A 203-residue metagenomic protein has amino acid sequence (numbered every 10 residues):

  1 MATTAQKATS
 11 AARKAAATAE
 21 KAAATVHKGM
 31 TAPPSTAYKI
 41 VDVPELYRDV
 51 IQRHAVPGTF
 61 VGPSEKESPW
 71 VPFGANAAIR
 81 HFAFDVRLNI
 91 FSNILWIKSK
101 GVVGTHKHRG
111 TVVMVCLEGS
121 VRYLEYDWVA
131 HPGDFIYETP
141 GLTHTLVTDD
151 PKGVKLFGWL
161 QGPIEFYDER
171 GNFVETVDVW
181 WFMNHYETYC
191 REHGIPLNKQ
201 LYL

Functional and structural regions predicted by a protein language model:
A2-A8, A12-A15, A19-N89, V179 (+1 more regions): A short, N-terminal "cap"/entry segment at the start of jelly-roll beta-barrel domains of the cupin/DSBH fold
G74-A83, L88-K107, T139-T143: Conserved short histidine dyad/triad with adjacent acidic residue
N89, K107-R109, W128-V129, T148-P151: Short glycine/proline-enriched turns and hinge-like loops at secondary-structure junctions
K98-K100, H108-E125: Glycine- and acidic-residue-biased ligand/ion/polar-headgroup-sensing regions
M114, I136-Y137, P151-D168: A short hydrophobic beta-strand segment most commonly corresponding to one strand of the jelly-roll/cupin
L124-T143: Short acidic-glycine-tyrosine-enriched beta hairpin
G141-L142, V147, Q161: Short, surface-exposed secondary-structure boundary micro-motifs
G158-V179, Y202-L203: Long, charge-rich low-complexity segments
